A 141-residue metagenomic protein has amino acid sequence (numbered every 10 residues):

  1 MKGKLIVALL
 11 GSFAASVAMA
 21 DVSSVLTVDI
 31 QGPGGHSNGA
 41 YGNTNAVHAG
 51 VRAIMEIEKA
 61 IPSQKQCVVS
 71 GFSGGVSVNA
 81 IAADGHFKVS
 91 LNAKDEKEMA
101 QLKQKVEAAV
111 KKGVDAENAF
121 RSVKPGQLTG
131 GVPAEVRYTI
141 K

Functional and structural regions predicted by a protein language model:
K2-M19: Gram-negative bacterial Sec-dependent N-terminal signal peptides
D21-K141: Metal-dependent amide/peptide-bond hydrolase catalytic core, centered on the "pita-bread" metallohydrolase fold
